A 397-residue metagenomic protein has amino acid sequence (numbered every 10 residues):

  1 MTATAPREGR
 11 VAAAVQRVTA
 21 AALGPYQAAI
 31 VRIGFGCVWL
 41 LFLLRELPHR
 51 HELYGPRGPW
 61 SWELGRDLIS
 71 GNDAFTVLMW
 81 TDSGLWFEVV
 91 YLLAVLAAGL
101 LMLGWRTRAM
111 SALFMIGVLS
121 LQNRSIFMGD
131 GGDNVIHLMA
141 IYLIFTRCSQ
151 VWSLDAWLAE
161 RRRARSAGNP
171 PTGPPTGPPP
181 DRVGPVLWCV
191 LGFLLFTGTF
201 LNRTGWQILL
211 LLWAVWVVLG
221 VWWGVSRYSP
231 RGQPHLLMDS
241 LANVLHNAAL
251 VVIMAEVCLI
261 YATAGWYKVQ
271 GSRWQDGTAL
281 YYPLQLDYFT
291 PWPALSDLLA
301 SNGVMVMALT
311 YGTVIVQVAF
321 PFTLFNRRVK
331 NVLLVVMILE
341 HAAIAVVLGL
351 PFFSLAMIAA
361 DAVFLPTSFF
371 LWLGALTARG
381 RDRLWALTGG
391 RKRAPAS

Functional and structural regions predicted by a protein language model:
M1-S397: Alpha-helical membrane-anchoring segments
